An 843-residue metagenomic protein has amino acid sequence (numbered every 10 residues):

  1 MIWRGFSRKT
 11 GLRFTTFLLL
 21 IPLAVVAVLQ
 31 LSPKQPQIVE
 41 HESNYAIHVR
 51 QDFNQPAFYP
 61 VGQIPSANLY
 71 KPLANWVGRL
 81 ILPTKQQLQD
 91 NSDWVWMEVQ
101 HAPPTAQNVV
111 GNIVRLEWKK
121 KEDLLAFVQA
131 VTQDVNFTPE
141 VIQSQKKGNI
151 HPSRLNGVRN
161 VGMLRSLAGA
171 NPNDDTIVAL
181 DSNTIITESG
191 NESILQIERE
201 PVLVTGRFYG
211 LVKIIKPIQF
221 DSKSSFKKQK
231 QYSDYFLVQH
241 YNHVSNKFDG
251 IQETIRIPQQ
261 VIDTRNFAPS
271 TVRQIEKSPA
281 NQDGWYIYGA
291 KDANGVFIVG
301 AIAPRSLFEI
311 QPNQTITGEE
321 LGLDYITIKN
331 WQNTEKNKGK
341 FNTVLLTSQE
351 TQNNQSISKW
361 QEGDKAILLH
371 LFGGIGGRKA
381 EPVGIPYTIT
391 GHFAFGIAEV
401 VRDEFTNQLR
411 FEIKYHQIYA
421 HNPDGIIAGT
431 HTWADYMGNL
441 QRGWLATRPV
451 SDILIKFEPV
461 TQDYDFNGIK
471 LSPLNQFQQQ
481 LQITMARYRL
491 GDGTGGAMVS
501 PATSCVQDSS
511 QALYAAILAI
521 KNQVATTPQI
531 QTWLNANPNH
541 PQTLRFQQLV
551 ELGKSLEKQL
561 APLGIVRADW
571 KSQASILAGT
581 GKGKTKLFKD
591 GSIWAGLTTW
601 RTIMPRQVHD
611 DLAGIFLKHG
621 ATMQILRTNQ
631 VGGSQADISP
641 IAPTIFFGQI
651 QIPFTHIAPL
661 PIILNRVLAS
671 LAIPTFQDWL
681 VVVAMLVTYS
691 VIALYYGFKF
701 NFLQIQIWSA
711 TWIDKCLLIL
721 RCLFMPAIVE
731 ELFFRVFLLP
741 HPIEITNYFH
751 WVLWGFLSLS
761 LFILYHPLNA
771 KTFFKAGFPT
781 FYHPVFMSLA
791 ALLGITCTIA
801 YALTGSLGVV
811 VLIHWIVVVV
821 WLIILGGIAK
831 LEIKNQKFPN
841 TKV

Functional and structural regions predicted by a protein language model:
I2, G11-R13, V26-N354, S472 (+1 more regions): Activation targets extended, charge/polar-rich intrinsically disordered C-terminal tails
I2-T10, T15, K830-V843: Short, basic, low-complexity termini and linkers enriched in Ser/Thr/Gly/Pro that act as targeting/leader peptides
T16-V26: Hydrophobic membrane-insertion alpha-helices, especially the h-region of bacterial N-terminal signal peptides
V344-E381: Extended, Lys/Arg-enriched charged tracts that mediate electrostatic binding to polyanionic substrates
A380-G384, Q462-G468, G491-A502: Second-shell loop/turn segments in exported
E381-L409: Catalytic nucleophile-His microenvironment captured as a short glycine-rich beta-strand/loop that brackets
E458-R489, L764: A structural motif
L694-W708, W712-K834: Transmembrane helix-loop-helix hairpins at the membrane interface of multi-pass integral membrane proteins
